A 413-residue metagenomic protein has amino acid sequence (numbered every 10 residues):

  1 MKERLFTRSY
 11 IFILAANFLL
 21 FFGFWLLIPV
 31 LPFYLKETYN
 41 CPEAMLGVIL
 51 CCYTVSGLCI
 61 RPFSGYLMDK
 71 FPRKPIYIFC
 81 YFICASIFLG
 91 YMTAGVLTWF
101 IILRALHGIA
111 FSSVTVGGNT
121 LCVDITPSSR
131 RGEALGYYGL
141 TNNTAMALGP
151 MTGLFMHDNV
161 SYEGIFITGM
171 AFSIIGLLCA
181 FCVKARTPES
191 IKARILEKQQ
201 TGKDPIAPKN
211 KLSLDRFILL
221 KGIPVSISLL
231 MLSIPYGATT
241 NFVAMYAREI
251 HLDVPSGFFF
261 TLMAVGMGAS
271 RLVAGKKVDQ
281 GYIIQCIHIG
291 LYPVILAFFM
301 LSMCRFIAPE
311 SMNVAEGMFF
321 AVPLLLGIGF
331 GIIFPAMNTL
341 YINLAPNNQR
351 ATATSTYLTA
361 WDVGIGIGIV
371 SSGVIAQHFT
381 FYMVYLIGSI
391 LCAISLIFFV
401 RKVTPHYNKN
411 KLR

Functional and structural regions predicted by a protein language model:
M1-F6, P188-V225: Juxtamembrane intracellular "pre-TM" segments in multi-pass secondary transporters
R8-G47, P224, S233-Y246, I250: Helix-loop boundary and gating motifs at the non-cytosolic
T54-P62, M146-A147, A264-L272, I365-G366: Residue-level signature of mid-helix packing/kink "hotspots" within the transmembrane helices of 12-pass Major
R61-P72, R271-Y282: Helix-to-loop junctions at the C-terminal end of transmembrane segments in multipass secondary transporters
P75-L89, Q285-M300: Structural signature of the two symmetry-related core transmembrane helices
T98-L106, G317-L325: Paired small-residue
A105-T141: Cytoplasmic helix-loop-helix junction between adjacent transmembrane helices in 12-TM secondary transporters
A171-L196, F398-V403: C-terminal membrane-cytosol helix-exit motif in multi-pass small-molecule transporters
